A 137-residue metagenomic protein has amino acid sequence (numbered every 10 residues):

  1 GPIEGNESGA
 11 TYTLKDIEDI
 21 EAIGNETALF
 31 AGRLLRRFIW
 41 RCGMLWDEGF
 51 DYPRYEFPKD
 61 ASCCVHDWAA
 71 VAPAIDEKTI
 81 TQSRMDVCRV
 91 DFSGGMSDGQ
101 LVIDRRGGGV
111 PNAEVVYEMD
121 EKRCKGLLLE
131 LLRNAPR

Functional and structural regions predicted by a protein language model:
G1-R137: N-terminal acidic, glycine/proline-rich low-complexity segments
